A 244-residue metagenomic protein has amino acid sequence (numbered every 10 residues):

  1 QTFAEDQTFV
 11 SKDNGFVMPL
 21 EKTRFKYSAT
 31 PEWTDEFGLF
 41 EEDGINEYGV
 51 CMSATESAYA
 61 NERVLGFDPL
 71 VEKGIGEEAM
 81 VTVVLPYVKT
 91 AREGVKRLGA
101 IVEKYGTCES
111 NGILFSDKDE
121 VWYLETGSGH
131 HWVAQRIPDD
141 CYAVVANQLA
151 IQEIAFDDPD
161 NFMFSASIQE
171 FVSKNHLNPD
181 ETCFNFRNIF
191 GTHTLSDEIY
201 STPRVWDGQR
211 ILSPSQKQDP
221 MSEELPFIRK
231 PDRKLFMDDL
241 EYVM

Functional and structural regions predicted by a protein language model:
Q1-G76, R97-M237, Y242: A contiguous strand-loop segment
G66-L70, M80-V88: Second-shell loop/turn segments in exported
G94: Extracellular glycan-modifying ectodomains
